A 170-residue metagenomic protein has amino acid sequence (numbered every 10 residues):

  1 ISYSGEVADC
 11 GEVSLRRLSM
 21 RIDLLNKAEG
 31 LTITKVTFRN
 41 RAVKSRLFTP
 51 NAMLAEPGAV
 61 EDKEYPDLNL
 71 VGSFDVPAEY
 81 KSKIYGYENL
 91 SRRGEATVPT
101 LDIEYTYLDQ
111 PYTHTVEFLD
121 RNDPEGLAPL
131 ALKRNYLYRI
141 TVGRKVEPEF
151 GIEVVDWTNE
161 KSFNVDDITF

Functional and structural regions predicted by a protein language model:
I1-D23: Long, acidic/polar, low-complexity amphipathic helices and coiled-coil-like
E12, R21-R134, N159, D167-F170: Tryptophan-paired
L137-R139: Extracellular low-complexity, Gly/Ser/Thr-rich intrinsically disordered linkers and protease-sensitive activation/hinge
T141-F170: Intrinsically disordered, low-complexity repeat and linker tracts
